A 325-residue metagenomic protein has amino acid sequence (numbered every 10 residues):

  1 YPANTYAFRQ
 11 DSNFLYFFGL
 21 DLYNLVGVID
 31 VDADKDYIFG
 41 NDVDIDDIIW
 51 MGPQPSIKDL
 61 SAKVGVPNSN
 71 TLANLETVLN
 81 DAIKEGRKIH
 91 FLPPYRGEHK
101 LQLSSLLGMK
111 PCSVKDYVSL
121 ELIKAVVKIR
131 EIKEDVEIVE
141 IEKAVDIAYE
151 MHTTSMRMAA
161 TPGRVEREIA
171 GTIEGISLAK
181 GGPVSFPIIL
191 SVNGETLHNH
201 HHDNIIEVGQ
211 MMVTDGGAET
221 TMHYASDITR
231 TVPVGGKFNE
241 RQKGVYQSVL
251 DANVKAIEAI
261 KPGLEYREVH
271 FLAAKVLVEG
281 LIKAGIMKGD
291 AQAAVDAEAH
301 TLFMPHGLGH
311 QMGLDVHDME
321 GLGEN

Functional and structural regions predicted by a protein language model:
Y1-N325: Active-site neighborhoods and metal-handling regions in enzymes and metal-associated proteins
